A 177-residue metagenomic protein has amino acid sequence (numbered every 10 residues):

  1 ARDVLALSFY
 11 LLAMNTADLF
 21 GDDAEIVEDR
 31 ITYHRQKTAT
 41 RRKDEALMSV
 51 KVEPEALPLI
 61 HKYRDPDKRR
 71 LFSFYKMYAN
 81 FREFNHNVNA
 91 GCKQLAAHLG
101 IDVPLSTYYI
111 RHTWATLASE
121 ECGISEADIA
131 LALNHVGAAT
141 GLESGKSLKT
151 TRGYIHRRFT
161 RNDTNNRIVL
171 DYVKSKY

Functional and structural regions predicted by a protein language model:
A6, Y10, M14-A17, N87 (+1 more regions): C-terminal catalytic core of tyrosine-transesterase DNA break-rejoin enzymes
F9, A24, H61-D65, A97-G100 (+4 more regions): Hydrophobic alpha-helix feature that most strongly marks membrane-spanning transmembrane helices and their immediate
L11, F20-K62: Conserved tyrosine-mediated DNA breakage-rejoining catalytic core shared by Y-recombinases
R35-T40, L133-K174: Catalytic-site neighborhood detector that most strongly recognizes the C-terminal catalytic loop/helix of tyrosine
V52, C92, A115-A118, I129 (+1 more regions): Hydrophobic, well-ordered secondary-structure elements that form the walls of internal hydrophobic environments
E53-D102: Active-site/catalytic core of tyrosine-dependent DNA strand-transfer enzymes
